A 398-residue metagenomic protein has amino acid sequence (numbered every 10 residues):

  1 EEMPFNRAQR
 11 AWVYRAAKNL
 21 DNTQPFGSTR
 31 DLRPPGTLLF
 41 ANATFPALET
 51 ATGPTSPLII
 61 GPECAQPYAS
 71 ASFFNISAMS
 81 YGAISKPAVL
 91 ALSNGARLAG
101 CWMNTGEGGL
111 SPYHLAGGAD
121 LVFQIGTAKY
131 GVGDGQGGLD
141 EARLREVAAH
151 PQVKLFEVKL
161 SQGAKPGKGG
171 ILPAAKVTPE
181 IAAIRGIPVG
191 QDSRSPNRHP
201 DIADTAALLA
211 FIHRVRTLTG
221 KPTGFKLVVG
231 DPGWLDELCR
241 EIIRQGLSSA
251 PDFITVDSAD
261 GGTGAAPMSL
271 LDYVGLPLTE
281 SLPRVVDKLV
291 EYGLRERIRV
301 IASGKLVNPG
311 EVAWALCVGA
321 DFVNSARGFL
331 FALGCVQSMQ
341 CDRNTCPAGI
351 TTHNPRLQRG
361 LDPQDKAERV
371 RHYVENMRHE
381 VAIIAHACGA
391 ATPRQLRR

Functional and structural regions predicted by a protein language model:
E1-N104, G108-G118, Q124-A164, P173 (+1 more regions): Conserved, well-structured core domains of diverse proteins
E1-N42, Y273, R284-R297, V307-A313 (+1 more regions): Alpha/beta catalytic cores of nucleotide-metabolism and tRNA/nucleoside-modifying enzymes
N75-S85, T127-G137, G169-I171, S195-D204 (+2 more regions): Active-site mouth loops of central-metabolism enzymes
L90, A99, H150-V153, L172 (+2 more regions): Internal alpha/beta core interface subdomains
G106-G108, K221-K226, P251, R295 (+1 more regions): Flexible, glycine/charged-enriched surface loops at secondary-structure junctions
F123, K129-G131, A174-A203, G264-T279 (+1 more regions): Glycine-rich tight-turn/loop motif centered on a GG-T
A148-P173, P232-G233, E237-D252, V256: Carboxylate/His-rich catalytic cores and anion/metal-binding grooves
R194-Q358: Glycine-rich phosphate/ribose-binding loops and adjacent secondary-structure elements that form binding surfaces
